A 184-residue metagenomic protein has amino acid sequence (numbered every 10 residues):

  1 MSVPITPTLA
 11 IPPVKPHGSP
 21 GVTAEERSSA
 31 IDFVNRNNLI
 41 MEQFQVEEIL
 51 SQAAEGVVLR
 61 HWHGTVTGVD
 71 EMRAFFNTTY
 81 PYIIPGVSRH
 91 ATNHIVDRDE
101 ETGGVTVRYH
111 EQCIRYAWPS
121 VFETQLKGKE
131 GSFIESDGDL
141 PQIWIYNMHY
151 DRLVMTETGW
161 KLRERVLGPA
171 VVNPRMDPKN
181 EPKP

Functional and structural regions predicted by a protein language model:
S2-E47, S51: Short, low-complexity N-terminal intrinsically disordered segments enriched in polar/charged residues
S2-H17, I83-R98, I114, P169 (+1 more regions): C-terminal-biased regions
S2-P7, G104-R108, S132-D177: Short beta-strand edge/turn micro-motifs at domain boundaries
S29, S88, I145: Soluble or luminal CAZymes and related metallo-dependent hydrolases
V34, T78, R89-H94, E135-D137 (+1 more regions): Short structured motifs
V46-A117, V121-G128: A solvent-exposed, acidic/Ser-Thr-rich amphipathic alpha-helical stretch
A117-V121, V172-K179: A short, polar/proline- and glycine-enriched secondary-structure boundary/capping micro-motif
P182-P184: Short terminal or interdomain "cap/linker" segment that borders an active site or interface and mediates
